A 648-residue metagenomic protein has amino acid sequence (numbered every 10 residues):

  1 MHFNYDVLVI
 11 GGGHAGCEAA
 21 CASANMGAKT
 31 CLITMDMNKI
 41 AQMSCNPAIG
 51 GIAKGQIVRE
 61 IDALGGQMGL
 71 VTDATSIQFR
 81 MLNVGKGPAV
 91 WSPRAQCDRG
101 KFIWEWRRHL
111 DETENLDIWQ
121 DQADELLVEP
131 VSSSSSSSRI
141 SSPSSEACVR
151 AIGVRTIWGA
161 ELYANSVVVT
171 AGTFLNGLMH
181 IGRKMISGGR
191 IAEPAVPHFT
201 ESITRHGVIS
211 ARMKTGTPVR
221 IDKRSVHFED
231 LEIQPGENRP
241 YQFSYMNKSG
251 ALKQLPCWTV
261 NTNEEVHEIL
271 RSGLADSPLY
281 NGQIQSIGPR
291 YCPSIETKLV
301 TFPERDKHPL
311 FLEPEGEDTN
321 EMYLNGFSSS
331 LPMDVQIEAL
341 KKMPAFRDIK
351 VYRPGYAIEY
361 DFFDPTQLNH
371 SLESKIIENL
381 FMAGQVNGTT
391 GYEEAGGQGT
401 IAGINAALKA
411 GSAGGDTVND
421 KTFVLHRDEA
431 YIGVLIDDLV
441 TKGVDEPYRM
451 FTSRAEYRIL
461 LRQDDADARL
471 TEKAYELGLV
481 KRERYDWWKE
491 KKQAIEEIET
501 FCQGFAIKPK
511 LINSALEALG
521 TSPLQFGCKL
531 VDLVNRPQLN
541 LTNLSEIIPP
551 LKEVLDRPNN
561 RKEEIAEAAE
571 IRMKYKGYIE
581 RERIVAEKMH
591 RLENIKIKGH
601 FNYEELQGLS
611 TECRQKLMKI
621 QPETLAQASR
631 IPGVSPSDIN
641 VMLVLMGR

Functional and structural regions predicted by a protein language model:
H2-A15: Beta1/beta-strand and adjacent pyrophosphate-binding region of the FAD-binding site in flavoprotein oxidoreductases
N4, C21-E125, W158, T170-R190 (+4 more regions): Conserved N-terminal/central alpha/beta ligand/cofactor-binding core
I10, E161-G172: Short hydrophobic core segments
D36-N38, E201-I337, E429, T441-S514 (+2 more regions): An anion/pyrophosphate-binding glycine-rich loop and adjacent beta-alpha core in soluble alpha-beta enzymes
L127-S132, A147-A160: Conserved beta-strand-loop-beta-strand element in the redox core of flavoprotein oxidoreductases
Y323-T389, V424-D437, K562-K616, Q621: A glycine-rich dinucleotide-binding beta-alpha-beta segment and adjacent secondary-structure elements that constitute
A395-F423: Internal hydrophobic alpha-helix adjacent to the cofactor/substrate pocket in enzyme cavities
R454, L460-R462, T471-N640, V644-R648: Extended, charge-enriched "interface" segments that sit outside catalytic cores
